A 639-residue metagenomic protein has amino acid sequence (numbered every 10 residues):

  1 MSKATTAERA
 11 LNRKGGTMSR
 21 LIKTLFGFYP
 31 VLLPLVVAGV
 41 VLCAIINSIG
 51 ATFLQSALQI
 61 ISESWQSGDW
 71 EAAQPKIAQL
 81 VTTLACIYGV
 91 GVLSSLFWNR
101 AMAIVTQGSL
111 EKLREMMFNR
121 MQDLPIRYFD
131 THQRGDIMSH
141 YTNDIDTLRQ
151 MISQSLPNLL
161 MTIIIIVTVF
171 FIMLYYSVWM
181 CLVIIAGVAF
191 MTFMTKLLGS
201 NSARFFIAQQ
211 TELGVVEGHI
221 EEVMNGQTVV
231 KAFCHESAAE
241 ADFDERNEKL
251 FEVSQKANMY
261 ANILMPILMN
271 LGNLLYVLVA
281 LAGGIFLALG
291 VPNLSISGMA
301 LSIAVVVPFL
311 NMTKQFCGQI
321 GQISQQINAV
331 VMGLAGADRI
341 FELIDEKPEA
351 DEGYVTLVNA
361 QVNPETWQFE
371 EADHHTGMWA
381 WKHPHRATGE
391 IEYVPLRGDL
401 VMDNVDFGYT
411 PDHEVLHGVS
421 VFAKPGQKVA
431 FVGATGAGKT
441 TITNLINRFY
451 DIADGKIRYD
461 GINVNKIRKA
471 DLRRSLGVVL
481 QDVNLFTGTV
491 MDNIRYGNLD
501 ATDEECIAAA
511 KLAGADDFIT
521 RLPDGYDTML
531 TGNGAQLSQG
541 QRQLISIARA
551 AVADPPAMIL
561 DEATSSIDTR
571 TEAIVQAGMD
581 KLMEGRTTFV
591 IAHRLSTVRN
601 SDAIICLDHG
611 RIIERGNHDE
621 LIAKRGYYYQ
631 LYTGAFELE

Functional and structural regions predicted by a protein language model:
M1-N47, S62-T83, W98-M102, T106 (+8 more regions): Membrane-integrated ABC transporters
A7-G15, A38, I46-Q59, C86-R134 (+11 more regions): Juxtamembrane helix-loop junctions of ABC transporter transmembrane domains
G27-P30, I126-R127, N143-I152, L156 (+8 more regions): An intracellular "coupling" helix at the cytosolic face of ABC transporter transmembrane type-1 domains
L33-F97, L174-W179, L281, G290-I303: Transmembrane helix-loop-helix hairpins at lipid-water interfaces of multipass membrane proteins, especially the type-1
V41-T52, Y88-L96, L148-M151, S155-V167 (+6 more regions): Hydrophobic alpha-helical transmembrane bundles that constitute the permease/transmembrane domains of multi-pass
S64-W65, I172-A186, Y260-D338, L343-I344 (+1 more regions): Helix-loop-helix
W70, A360-E639: ABC-type nucleotide-binding domain
